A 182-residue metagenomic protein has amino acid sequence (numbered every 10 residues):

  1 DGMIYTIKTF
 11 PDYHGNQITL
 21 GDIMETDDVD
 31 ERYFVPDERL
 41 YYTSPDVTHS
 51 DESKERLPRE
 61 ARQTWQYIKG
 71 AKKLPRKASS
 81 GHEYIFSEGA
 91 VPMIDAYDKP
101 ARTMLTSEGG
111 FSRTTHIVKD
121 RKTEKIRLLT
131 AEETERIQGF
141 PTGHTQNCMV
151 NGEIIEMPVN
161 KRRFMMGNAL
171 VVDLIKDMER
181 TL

Functional and structural regions predicted by a protein language model:
G2-L182: C-terminal target-recognition/interaction regions appended to catalytic cores
